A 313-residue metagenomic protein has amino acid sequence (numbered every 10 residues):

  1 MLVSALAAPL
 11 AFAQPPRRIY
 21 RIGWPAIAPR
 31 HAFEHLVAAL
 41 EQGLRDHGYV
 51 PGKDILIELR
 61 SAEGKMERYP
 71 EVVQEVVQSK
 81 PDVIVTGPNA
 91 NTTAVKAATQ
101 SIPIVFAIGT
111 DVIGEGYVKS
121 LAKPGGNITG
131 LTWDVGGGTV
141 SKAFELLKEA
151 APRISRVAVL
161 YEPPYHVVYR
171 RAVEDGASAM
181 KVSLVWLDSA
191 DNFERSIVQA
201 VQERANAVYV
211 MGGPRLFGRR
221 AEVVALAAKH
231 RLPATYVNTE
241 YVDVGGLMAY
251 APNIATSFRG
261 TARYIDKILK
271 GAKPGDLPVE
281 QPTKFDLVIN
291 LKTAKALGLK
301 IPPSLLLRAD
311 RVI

Functional and structural regions predicted by a protein language model:
M1-I313: Short hydrophobic alpha-helices and adjacent helix-cap/hinge residues
